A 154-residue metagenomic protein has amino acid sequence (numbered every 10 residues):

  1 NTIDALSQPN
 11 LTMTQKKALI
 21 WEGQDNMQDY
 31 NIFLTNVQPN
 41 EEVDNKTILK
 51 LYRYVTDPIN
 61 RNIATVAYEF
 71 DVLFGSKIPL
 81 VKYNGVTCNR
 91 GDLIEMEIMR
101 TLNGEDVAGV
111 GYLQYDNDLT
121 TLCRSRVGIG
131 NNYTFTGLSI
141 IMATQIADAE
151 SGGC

Functional and structural regions predicted by a protein language model:
N1-N60: Small/polar-rich, solvent-exposed N-terminal microdomains that initiate assembly or binding
Q8-M13, A18-L19, Q38-I48, S76-L113: Acidic, Ser/Thr- and Gly-enriched intrinsically disordered low-complexity segments
N40, E150-G152: Aromatic/basic-lined ligand-recognition segments that form π-stacking hydrophobic pockets flanked by Lys/Arg to engage
E42-V43, G91-A147: Acidic-leaning, charged glycine-interspersed low-complexity segments
K50, A67-D71, S139-A143: Beta-strand secondary-structure signal
V55-D57, V72-I78, L102, M142-E150: Beta-strand elements of well-folded, non-transmembrane domains
P58-T65, N132-T134: Short glycine/proline-enriched loop/turn "hinge" motifs that connect secondary-structure elements and lie
I63-K82: Short acidic, glycine/tyrosine-flanked loop/strand segments centered on an H-E-D-like triad
